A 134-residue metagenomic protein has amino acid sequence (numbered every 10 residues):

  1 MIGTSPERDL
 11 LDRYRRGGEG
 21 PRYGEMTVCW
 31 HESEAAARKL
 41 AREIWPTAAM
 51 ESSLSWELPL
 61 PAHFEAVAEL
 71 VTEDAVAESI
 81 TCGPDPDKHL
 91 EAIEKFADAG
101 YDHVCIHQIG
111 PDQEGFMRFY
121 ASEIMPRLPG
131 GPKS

Functional and structural regions predicted by a protein language model:
M1-S134: Active-site-adjacent structural elements that line small-molecule/cofactor binding pockets in enzymes
